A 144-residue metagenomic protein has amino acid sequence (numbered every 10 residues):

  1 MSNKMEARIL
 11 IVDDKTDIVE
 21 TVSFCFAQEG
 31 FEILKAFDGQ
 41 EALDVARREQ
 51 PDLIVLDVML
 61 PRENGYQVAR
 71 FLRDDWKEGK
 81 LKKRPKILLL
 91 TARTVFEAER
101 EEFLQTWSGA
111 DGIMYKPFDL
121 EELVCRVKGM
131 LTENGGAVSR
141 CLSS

Functional and structural regions predicted by a protein language model:
D13, D57: Active-site residues of response regulator receiver
V19, P61, V95: The feature encodes the CheY-like receiver
E20-Q28: Charged docking surfaces used in two-component/phosphorelay signaling
G30-F37, V45: Short hydrophobic/Thr-rich beta-strand motif most characteristic of the beta2 strand and flanking loop of CheY-like
D38-E41, N64-F71: Acidic catalytic/metal-coordinating carboxylates
Q67, K83-R84, T94-G112, E121 (+1 more regions): Alpha4 helix (beta4-alpha4-beta5 surface) of REC/receiver domains from two-component response regulators
K116: A Lys-centered signature of the CheY-like receiver
